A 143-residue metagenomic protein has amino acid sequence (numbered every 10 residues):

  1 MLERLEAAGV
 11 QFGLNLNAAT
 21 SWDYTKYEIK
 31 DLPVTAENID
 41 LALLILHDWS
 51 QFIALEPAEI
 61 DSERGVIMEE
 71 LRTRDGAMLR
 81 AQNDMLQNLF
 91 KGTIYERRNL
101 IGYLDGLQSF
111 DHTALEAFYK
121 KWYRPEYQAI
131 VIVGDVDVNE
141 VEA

Functional and structural regions predicted by a protein language model:
M1-E3, E28, E37, L41-L44 (+1 more regions): His/Glu-rich zincin catalytic helix
M1-K30, R97-L100: M16/MPP (pitrilysin/insulinase) zinc-metallopeptidase core fold and M16-derived inactive scaffolds
A8-F12, L46-A54, L71, D75 (+3 more regions): A generic secondary-structure signal for well-formed alpha-helical elements
L14, A18-T20, A42-I45, W49 (+1 more regions): Scaffold signal of the M16-like zinc-metallopeptidase fold and its non-catalytic homologs
I29-R64: M16/insulysin-pitrilysin zinc metalloprotease superfamily fold
K30-L32, E70, V133: Structured loops at beta-to-helix junctions and adjacent beta-edge loops in soluble globular domains
D31, F110, V136: Hydrophobic pocket-lining residues within nucleotide cofactor-binding pockets
